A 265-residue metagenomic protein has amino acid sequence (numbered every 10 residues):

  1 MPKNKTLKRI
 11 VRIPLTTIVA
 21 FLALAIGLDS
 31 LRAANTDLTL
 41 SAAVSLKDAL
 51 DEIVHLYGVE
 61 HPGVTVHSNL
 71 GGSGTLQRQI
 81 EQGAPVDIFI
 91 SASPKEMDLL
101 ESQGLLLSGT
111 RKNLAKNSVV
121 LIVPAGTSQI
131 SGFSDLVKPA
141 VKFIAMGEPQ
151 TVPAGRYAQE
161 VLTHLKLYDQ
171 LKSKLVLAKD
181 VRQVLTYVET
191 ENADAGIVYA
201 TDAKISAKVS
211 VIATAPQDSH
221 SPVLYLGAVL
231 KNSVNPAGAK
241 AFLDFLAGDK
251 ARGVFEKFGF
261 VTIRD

Functional and structural regions predicted by a protein language model:
K3-I18, G27: Bacterial N-terminal signal peptides that target proteins for export
I13, I26-H61, T65-L70, G74-A84 (+4 more regions): Exported/periplasmic ABC-transporter solute-binding proteins
